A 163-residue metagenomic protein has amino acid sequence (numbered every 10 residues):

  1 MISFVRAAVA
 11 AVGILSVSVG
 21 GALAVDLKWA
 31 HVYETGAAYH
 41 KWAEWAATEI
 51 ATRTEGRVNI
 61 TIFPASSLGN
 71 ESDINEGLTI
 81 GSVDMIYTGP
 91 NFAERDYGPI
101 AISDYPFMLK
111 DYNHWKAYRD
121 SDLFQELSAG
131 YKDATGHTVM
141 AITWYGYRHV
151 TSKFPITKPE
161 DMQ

Functional and structural regions predicted by a protein language model:
M1-V9: Bacterial N-terminal signal peptides that target proteins for export
R6, S18-A24: Sec/Tat signal peptide C-region and signal peptidase I cleavage site
D26, A47-S67, G136-V139, E160-Q163: A local structural motif
K28-A30, T61, I86: Short, well-ordered beta-strand segments
K28-W45, A65-N70: Extracytoplasmic "Venus flytrap"
A47-T48, D84, G89-Q163: Contiguous mixed-secondary-structure segments that line small-molecule binding/active-site clefts of soluble domains
E55-N59, I74-T88: Alpha-to-beta junction loops
F63-E76, I156-T157: Short helix-initiation/N-cap motifs at beta->coil->alpha
